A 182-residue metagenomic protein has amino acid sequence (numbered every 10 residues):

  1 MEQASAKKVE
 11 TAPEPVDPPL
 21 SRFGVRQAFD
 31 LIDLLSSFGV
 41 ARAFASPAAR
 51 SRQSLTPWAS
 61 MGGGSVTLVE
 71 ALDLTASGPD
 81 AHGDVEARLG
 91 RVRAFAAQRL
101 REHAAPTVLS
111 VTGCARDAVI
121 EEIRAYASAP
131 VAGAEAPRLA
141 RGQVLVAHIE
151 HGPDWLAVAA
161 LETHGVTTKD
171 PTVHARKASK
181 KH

Functional and structural regions predicted by a protein language model:
M1-R93, S128-V131, E135-V144, H151 (+1 more regions): Active-site-proximal alpha-helix that buttresses catalytic centers in soluble enzyme cores
V40, A157-V158: A broad structural signal for short, well-ordered beta-strand segments within beta-sheet-rich domains
A71, I149, T163-V166: Active-site donor-binding loop signature of nucleotide-sugar glycosyltransferases
R93-L156: Active-site-adjacent alpha-helix immediately C-terminal to a catalytic or transition-state-stabilizing loop
A159-T172: Short, solvent-exposed aromatic-acidic interface loops
